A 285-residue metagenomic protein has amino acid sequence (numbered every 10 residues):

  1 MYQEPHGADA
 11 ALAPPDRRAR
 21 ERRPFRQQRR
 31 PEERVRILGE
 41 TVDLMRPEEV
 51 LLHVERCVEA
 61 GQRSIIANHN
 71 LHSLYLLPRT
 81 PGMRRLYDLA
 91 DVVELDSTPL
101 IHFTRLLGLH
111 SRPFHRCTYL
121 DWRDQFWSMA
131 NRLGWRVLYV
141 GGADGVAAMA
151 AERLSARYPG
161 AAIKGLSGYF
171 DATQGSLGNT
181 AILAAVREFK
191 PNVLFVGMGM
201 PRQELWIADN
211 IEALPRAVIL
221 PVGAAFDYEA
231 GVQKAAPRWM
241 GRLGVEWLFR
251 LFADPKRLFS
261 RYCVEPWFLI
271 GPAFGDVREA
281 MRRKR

Functional and structural regions predicted by a protein language model:
Y2-C117, R123: N-terminal nucleotide/polyanion-binding subdomain common to many enzyme families
I37, P99-L106, A235-A236, M240-R285: A transmembrane-helix-recognition feature enriched in membrane-embedded lipid enzymes and envelope glyco-/phospholipid
R63, W135, L214-A217: A short helix->loop->beta-strand "cap" motif at the edges of active sites that frequently abuts
N70-S73, L100, M198-Q203, A225-F226: Short glycine-rich anion-binding loops that position phosphate/pyrophosphate groups of nucleotides and phosphorylated
L100-A185, F189-K190: Conserved beta-alpha
S167-Q174, P215-A253: Short, flexible loop segments at boundaries between secondary-structure elements
V186-M200, R216: Proline-aspartate-enriched helix->loop->beta-strand connector
E204-A213: Short Gly/Thr/Asp-enriched flexible loops that form oxyanion-binding sites at enzyme active sites
